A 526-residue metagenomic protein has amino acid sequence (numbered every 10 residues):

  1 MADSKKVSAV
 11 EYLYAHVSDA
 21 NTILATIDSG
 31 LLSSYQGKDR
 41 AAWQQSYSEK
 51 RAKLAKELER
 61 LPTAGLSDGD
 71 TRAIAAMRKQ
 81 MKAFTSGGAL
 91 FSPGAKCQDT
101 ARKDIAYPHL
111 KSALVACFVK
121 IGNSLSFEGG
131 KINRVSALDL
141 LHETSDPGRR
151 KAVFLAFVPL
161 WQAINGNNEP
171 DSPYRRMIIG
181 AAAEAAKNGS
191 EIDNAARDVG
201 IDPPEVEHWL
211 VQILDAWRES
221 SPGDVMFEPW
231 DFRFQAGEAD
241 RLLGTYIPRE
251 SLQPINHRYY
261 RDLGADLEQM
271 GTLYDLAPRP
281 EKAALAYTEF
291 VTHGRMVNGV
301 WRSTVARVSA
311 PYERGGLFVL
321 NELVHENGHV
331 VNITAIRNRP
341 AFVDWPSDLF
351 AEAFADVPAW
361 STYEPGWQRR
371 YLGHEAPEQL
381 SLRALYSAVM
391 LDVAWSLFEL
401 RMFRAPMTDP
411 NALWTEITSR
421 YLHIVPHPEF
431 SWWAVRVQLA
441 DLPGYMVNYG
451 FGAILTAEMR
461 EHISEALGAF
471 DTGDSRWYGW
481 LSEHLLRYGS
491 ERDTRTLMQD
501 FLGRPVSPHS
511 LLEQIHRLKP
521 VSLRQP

Functional and structural regions predicted by a protein language model:
M1-G166, P170, G444, F501: N-terminal helix-rich structural modules
K5-A9, L31-Y35, D39, L323 (+3 more regions): C-terminal, non-catalytic "cap/extension" segments appended to globular domains
V158-G316, K519: Contiguous, non-catalytic segments that form substrate-binding/exosite surfaces or channel walls
E184-P204, L263-D266, T334-V343, P365-E378 (+2 more regions): Inter-helical turn/loop segments and adjacent helix faces that build the functional surface of alpha-helical bundle
L210-A216, P346-L382, S387, G452 (+1 more regions): Post-HExxH zinc-binding segment in Zn-dependent metallohydrolases
L243, I247, A310-V319, A341-F350 (+1 more regions): Alpha-helix capping and helix-loop boundary segments enriched in small/acidic/polar residues
A277-E281, H293, R302, E322 (+2 more regions): Alpha-helical recognition segments enriched in aromatics with Gly/Pro capping that present substrate-recognition
G315-R337, E352-A359: Active-site recognition of the HExxH zinc-binding catalytic motif
